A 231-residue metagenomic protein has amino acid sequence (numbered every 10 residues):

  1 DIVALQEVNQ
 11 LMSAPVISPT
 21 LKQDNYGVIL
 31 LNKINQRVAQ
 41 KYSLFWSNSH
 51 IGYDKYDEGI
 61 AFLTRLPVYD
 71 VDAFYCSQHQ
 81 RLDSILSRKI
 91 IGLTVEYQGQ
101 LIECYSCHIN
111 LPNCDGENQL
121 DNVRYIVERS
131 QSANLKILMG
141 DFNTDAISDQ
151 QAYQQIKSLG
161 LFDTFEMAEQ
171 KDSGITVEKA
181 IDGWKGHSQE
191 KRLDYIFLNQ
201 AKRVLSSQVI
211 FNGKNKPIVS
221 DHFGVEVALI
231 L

Functional and structural regions predicted by a protein language model:
D1-W46, I51-Y56, L231: N-terminal, active-site-proximal structural segment of metallo-dependent hydrolase catalytic domains
K41-L231: Active-site regions of metal-assisted phosphoester/phosphodiester hydrolases, unifying DNase/endonuclease modules
